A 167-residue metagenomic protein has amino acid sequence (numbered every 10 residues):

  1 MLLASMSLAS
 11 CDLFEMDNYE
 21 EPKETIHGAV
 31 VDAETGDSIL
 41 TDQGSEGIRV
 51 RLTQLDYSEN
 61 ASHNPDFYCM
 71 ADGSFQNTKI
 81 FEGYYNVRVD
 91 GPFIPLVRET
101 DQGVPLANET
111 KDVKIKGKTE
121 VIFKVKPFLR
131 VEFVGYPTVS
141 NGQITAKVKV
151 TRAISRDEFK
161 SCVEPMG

Functional and structural regions predicted by a protein language model:
M6-S10: C-terminal motif of bacterial Sec signal peptides marking the signal peptidase cleavage site
M16-N18, A29-S45, A153: Structural motif
P22-I26, G142-A146: Structural beta-strand segments of beta-rich domains
E24-A33, G73: A short, amphipathic beta-strand motif
T35-N60, F159-V163: Short, ordered, surface-exposed loop/turn motifs in non-cytosolic proteins
L55-S74: Short, acidic Ser/Thr/Gly-rich low-complexity loop/linker segments typical of extracellular and cell-surface proteins
G73, F81-T100: A short, solvent-exposed beta-strand micro-motif common in secreted/extracellular proteins
P92-K126: Structured interaction patches on ligand/partner-binding surfaces of diverse proteins
